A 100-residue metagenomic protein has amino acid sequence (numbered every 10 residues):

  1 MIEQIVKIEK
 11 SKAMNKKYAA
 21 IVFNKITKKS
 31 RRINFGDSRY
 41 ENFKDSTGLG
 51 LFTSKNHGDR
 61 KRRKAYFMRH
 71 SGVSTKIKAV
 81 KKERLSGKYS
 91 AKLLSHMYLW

Functional and structural regions predicted by a protein language model:
M1-W100: Arg/Lys-rich, low-complexity, intrinsically disordered basic segments
